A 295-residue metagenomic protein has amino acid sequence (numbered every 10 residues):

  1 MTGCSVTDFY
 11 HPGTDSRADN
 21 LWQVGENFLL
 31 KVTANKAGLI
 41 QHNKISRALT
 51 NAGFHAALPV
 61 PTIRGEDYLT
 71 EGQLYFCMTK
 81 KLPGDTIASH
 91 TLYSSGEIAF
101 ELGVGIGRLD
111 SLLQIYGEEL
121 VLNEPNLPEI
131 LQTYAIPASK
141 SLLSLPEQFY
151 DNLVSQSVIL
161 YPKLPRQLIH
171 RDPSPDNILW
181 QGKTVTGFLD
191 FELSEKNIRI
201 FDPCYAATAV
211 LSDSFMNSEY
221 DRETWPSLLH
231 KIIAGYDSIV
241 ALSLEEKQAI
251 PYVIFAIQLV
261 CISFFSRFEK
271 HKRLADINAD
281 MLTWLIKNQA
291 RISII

Functional and structural regions predicted by a protein language model:
T2-T7, N51-H55, V240-S243: Short secondary-structure junctions
G3-Q23: ATP-binding glycine-rich phosphate-binding loop
R17-G25, L30, P59, S155-F201: Active-site acidic catalytic loop and adjacent metal/ATP-binding pocket of ATP-dependent phosphoryl transfer enzymes
G25-Y116: ATP-binding pocket architecture of kinase catalytic cores
Y93-S144, R166, K196: A cross-family kinase active-site recognition segment
I200-V240, F255-K272: Active-site activation/catalytic loop segments of kinase-like enzymes and analogous catalytic loops in related
L242-I254: All-alpha amphipathic helical-bundle segments outside canonical DNA-binding/catalytic cores that form hydrophobic
C261-I295: ATP/Mg2+ or Mg2+-diphosphate-binding catalytic cores that bind nucleotide phosphates or diphosphates via glycine-rich
